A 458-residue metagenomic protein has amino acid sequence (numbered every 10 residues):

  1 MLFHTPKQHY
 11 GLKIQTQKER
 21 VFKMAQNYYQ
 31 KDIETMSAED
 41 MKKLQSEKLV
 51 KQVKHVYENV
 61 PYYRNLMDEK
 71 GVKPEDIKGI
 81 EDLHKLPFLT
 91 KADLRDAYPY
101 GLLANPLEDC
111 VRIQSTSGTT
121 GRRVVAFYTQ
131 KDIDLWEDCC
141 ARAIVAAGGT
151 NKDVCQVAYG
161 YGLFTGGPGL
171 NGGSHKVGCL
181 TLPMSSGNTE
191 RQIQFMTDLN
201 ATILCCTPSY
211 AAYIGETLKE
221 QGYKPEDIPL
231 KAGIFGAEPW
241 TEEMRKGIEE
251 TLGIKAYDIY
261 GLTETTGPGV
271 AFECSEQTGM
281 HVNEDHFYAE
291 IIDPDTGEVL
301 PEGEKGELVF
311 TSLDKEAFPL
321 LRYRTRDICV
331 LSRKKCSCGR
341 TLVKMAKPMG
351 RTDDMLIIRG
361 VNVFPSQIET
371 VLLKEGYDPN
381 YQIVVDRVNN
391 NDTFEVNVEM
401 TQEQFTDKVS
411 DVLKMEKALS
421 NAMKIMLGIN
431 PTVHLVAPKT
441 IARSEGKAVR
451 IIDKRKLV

Functional and structural regions predicted by a protein language model:
L2-S115, G121-D138, R142-A146, N390-V398 (+4 more regions): Nucleotide 5′-phosphate-binding alpha/beta core
F3, T129-A143, V154-Y213: AMP-binding/adenylate-forming
V56, T116-T119, C155, L204 (+4 more regions): Conserved S/T- and glycine-rich ATP-binding loop of Class I adenylate-forming
G149-D153: Short helix-loop-beta connector
V154, Q221-W240: Conserved helix-loop-beta element of the AMP-binding
L204, D314-L427, G446: AMP-binding/adenylate-forming catalytic core of the ANL superfamily
A211-P229, K246-E250: Adenylate-forming
K231, W240-K335: Conserved AMP-binding/adenylate-forming
